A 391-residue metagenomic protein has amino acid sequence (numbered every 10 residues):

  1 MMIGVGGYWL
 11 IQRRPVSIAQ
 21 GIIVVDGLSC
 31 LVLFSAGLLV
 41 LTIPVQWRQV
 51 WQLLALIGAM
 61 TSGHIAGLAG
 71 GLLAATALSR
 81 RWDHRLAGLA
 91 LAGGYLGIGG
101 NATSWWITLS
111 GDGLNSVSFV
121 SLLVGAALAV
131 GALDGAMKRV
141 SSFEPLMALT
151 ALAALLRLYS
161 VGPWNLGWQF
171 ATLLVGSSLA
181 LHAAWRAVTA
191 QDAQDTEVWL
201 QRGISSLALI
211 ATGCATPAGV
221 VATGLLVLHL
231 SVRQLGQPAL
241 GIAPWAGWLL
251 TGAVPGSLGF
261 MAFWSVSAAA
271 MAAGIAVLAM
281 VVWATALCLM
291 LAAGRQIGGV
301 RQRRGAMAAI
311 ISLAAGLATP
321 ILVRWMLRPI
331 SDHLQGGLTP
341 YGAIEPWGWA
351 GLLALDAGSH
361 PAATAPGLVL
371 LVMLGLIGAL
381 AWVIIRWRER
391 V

Functional and structural regions predicted by a protein language model:
M1, F34, L173-L174, P366-I377: Hydrophobic H-region at the start of alpha-helical membrane spans
I3-M307, A314-P320, P340-G351: Hydrophobic transmembrane alpha-helices and their helix-loop junctions in integral membrane proteins
R295-G375, A381-V391: Cytoplasmic/organellar membrane-interface segments at the starts of transmembrane helices in multi-pass inner-membrane
